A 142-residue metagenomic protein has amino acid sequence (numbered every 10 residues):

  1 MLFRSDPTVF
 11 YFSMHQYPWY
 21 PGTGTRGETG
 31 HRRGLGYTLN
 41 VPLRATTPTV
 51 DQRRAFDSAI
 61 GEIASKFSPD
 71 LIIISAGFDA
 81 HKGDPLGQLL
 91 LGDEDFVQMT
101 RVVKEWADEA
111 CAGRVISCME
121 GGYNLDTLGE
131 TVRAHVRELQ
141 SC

Functional and structural regions predicted by a protein language model:
M1-C142: A general "terminal functional-core" signal
